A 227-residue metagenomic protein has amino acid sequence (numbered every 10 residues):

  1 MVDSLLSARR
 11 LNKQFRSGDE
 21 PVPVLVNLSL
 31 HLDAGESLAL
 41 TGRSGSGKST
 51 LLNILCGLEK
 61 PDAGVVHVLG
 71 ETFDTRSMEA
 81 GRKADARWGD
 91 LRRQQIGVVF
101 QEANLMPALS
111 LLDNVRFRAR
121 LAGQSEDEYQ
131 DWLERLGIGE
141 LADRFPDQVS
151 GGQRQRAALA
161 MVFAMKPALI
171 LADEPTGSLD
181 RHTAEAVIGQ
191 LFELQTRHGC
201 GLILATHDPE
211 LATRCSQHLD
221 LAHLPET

Functional and structural regions predicted by a protein language model:
E20, D74-I96: ABC ATPase NBD coupling module
C56: Helix-to-loop junction immediately C-terminal to a conserved catalytic motif
G64-S77, F117: Conserved ABC transporter NBD signature motif
T72, Q124-L141: Conserved ABC ATPase "signature" region
F145-V149, Q153: Conserved ABC ATPase signature
A164-A168: A short, proline-enriched helix->beta-strand linker immediately N-terminal to the Walker B motif in ABC-type P-loop
I170-D173: Catalytic Walker B motif of ABC-type/P-loop ATPase nucleotide-binding domains
